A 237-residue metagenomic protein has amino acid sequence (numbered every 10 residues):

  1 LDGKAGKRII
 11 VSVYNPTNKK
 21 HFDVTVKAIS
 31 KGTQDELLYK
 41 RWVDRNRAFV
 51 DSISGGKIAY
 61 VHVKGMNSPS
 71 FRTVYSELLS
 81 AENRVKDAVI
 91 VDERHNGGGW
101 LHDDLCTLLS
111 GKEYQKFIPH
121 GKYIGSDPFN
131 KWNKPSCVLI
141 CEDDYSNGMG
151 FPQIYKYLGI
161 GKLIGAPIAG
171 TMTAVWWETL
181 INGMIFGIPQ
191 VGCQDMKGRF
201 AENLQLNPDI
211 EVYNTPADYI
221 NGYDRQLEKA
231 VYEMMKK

Functional and structural regions predicted by a protein language model:
L1-I181, D218-Y223, Y232-M235: Cleft-lining beta-strand/loop regions that shape enzyme active-site pockets
K31-T33, G187, C193-A217, Y223: Active-site rim recognition segments
S68, V191-G192: PDZ/PDZ-like domain segments forming the peptide/carboxylate-binding groove, activating on the N-terminal beta-strands
W176, M184-P189: Long, folded non-catalytic interaction modules
G198, M234-K237: Caspase-like cysteine protease fold
